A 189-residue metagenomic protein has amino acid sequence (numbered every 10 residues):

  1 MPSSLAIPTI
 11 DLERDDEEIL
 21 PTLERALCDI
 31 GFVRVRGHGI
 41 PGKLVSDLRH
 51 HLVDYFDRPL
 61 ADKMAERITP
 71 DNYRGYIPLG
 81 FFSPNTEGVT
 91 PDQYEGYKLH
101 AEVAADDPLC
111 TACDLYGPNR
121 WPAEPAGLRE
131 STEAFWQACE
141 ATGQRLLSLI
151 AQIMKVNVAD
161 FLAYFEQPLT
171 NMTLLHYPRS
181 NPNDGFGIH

Functional and structural regions predicted by a protein language model:
M1-H189: Peripheral, non-catalytic segments flanking oxidoreductase cores
